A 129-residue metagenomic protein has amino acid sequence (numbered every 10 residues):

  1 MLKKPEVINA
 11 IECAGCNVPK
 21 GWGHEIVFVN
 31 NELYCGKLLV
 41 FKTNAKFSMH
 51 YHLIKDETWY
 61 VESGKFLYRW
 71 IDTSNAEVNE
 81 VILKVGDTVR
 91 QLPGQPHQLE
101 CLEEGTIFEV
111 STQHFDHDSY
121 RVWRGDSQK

Functional and structural regions predicted by a protein language model:
M1-K37, K46-S48, V81, V122-K129: A short, N-terminal "cap"/entry segment at the start of jelly-roll beta-barrel domains of the cupin/DSBH fold
K46-S48, K55, L67, G86-Q98: Histidine-centered metal-chelating micro-motifs
M49-H50, V61, R69, E100 (+1 more regions): Beta-strand residues in well-ordered beta-sheet regions across diverse protein folds
I54-T73: Glycine- and acidic-residue-biased ligand/ion/polar-headgroup-sensing regions
Y68, A76, T106-F108, H114-D126: Anionic, Ser/Thr-rich low-complexity intrinsically disordered regions
D72-G94: Short acidic-glycine-tyrosine-enriched beta hairpin
I82, P93-H117: Ligand-binding loop in jelly-roll beta-barrel domains
